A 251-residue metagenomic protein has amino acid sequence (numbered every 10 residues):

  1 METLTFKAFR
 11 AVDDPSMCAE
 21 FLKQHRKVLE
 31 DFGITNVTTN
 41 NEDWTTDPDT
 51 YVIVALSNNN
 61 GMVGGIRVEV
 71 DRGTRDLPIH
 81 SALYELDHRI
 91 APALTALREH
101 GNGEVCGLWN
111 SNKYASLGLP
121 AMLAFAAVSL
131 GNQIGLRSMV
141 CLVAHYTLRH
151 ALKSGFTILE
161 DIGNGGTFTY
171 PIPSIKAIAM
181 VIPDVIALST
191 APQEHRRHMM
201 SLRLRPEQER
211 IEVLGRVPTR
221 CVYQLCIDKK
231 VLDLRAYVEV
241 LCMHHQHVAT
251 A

Functional and structural regions predicted by a protein language model:
M1-T35, D43-T46, L108, N112 (+1 more regions): Terminal substrate-recognition subdomain of acyl/acetyltransferases
W44-V54, G73-L77: A short helix-loop-beta-strand connector motif used in the catalytic cores of GNAT acetyltransferases and, in some
V54, G61-V70: Conserved beta-strand in the GNAT
A55-N58, I182: Active-site beta-strand termini and strand-to-loop segments that position acidic
M62-G65, E104, S138-L142: A structural signal for short, well-ordered beta-strand segments and their strand-loop junctions that often border
R67-S111, P171: Conserved acyl-donor/pantetheine-binding loop and adjacent beta-alpha core of acyl/acetyltransferases and related
A115-S129: Conserved acetyl-CoA-binding loop-helix of GNAT-fold acetyltransferases
